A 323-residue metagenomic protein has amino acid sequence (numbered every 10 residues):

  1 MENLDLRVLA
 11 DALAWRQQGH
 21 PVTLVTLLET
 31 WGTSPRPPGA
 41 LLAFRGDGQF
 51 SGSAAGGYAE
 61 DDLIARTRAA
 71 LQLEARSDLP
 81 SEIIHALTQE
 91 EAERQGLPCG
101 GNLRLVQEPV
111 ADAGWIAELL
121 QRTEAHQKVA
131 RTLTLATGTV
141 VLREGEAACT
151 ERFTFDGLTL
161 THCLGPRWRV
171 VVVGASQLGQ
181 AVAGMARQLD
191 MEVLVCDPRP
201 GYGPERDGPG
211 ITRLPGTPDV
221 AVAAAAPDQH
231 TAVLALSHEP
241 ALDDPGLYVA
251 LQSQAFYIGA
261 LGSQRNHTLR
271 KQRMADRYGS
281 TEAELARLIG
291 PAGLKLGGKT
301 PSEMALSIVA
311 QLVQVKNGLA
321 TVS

Functional and structural regions predicted by a protein language model:
M1-P198, Y202-L214, A223, D228-T231 (+4 more regions): Segments forming oxygen-rich coordination pockets for charged ligands
G52, G56, E108, A235-E239 (+3 more regions): Glycine- and other small-residue-rich loops at beta-strand/loop junctions that grip anionic moieties
D190, G210-I211, Q254-A255, E282-L285: A generic structural signal for alpha->beta connector loops
C196, A232, L236-A241, Y248-R273: ADP-ribose/adenylate-binding Rossmann-like module
T217-P218, T300: Short loop/turn segments at beta->alpha junctions
D219-A224, K295: Short loop/turn elements that flank and shape the SAM/SAH-binding pocket of Class I
A224, D243-G246: Extended hydrophobic-aromatic, low-complexity segments
A260-S323: Adenosine-phosphate binding glycine-rich loop
